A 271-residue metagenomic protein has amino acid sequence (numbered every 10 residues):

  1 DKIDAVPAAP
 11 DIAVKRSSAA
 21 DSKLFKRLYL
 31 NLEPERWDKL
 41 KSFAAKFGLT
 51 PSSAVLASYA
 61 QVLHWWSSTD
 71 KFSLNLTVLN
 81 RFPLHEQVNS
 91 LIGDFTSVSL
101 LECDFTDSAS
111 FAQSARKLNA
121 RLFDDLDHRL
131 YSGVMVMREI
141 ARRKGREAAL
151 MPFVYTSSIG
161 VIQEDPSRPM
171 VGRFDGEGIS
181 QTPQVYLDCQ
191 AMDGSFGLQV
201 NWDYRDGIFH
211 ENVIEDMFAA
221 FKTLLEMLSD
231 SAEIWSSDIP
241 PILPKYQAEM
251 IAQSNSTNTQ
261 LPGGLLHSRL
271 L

Functional and structural regions predicted by a protein language model:
D1, F123-D125, S158-S167, I208-L271: Flexible, non-catalytic linker and terminal segments flanking ANL/adenylate-forming cores
D1-K26, A109, R116, F153 (+1 more regions): Short amphipathic alpha-helices and their capping loops
D1-L49, A141, I242-A248: Flexible, P/S/T/G-rich "lid" or insertion loops adjacent to the active sites of thioester-utilizing
S22-K26, F43-L56, W66-G176, D206-H210 (+3 more regions): His-Asp-centered acyl/peptidyl-transfer active-site segments
L28, M151, Q181-L187, L270: Short beta-strand or tight-loop elements that sit immediately N-terminal to catalytic metal-binding acidic residues
T50-V62, D216, A220: Short amphipathic alpha-helical face segments that pack within enzyme cores and frequently flank/anchor catalytic
P51, A191-E211: Histidine-centered acyl-transfer/condensation active-site motif and its immediate structural neighborhood
V171-S195: Low-complexity, glycine/alanine/valine/leucine- and proline-rich hydrophobic stretches
